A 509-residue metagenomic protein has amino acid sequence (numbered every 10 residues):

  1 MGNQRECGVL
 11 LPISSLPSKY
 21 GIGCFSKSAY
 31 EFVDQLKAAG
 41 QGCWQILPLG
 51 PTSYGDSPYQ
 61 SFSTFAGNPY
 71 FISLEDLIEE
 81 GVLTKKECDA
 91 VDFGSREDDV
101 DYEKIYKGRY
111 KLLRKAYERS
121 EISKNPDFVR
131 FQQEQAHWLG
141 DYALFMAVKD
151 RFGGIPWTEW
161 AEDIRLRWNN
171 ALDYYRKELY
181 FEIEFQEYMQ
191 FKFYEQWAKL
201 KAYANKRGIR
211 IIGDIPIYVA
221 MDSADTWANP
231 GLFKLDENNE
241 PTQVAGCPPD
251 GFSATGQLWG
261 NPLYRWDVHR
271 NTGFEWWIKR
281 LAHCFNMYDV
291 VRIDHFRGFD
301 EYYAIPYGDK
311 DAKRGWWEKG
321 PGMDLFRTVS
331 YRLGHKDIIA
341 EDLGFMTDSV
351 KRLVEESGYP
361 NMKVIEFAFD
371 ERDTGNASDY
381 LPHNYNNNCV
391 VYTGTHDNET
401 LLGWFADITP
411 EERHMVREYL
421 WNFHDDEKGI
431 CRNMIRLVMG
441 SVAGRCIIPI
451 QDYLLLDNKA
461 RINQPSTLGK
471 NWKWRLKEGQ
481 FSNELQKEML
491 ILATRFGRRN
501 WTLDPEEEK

Functional and structural regions predicted by a protein language model:
M1-R5, P12, S18, D56-Y194 (+4 more regions): Alpha-amylase-like alpha-glycosidases and glucanotransferases acting on alpha-linked glucans and related
G2, K27-T52, M287-Y288: Catalytic domains of carbohydrate-active enzymes, especially glycoside hydrolases
G8, P12-V33: N-terminal catalytic cores of NTP/NDP-binding nucleotidyl/phosphoryl-transfer enzymes
K37, W197-N205, S330, V354-E355: Surface-exposed amphipathic alpha-helices with a cationic face
L47, R210-I212, P216, V290 (+1 more regions): Outer-envelope exported proteins of Gram-negative bacteria
Q186, Q190-V219: Conserved, well-ordered alpha-helix/loop/beta-strand core segments that scaffold catalytic motifs
L455-E507: Structured C-terminal cap/extension of enzyme domains
